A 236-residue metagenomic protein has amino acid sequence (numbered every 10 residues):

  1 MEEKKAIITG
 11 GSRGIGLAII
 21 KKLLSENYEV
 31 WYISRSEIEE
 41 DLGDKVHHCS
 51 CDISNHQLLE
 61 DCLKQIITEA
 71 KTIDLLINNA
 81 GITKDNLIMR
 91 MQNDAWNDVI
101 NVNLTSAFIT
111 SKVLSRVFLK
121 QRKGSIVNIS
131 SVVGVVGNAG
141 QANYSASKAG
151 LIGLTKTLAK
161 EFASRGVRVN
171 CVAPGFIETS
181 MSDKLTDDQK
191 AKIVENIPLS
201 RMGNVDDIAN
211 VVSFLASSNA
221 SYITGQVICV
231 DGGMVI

Functional and structural regions predicted by a protein language model:
S12-R13: Conserved glycine-rich cofactor-binding loop
E26-D41: Conserved glycine-rich Rossmann-like NAD(P)H-binding loop of the short-chain dehydrogenase/reductase
L87-I88, A95-I100, S182, I193: Substrate-binding pocket helix/loop in short-chain dehydrogenase/reductase
F108, R201-V230, V235: C-terminal substrate-recognition "lid" of short-chain dehydrogenase/reductases
S111, S147, T155: Active-site helix of classical SDR
R116, K160-S164, S221: Alpha-helical segment proximal to the catalytic Tyr-Lys
S131: Residue(s) in the substrate-gating loop at a strand-loop-helix junction that position the organic substrate next
